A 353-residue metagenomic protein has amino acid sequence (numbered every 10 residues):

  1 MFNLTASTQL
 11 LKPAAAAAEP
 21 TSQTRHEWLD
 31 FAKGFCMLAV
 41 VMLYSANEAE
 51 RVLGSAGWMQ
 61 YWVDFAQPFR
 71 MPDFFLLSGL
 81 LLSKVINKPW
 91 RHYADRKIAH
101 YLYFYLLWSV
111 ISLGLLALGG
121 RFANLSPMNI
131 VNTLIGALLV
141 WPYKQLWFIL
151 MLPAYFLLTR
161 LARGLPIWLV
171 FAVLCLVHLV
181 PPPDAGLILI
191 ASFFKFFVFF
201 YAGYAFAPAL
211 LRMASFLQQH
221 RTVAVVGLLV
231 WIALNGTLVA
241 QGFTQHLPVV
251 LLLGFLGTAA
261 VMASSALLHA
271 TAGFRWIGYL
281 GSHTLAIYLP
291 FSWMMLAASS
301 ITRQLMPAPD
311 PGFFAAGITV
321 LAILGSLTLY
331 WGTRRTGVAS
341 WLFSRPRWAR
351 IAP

Functional and structural regions predicted by a protein language model:
F2-P353: Alpha-helical transmembrane segments and their immediate juxtamembrane cytosolic regions
